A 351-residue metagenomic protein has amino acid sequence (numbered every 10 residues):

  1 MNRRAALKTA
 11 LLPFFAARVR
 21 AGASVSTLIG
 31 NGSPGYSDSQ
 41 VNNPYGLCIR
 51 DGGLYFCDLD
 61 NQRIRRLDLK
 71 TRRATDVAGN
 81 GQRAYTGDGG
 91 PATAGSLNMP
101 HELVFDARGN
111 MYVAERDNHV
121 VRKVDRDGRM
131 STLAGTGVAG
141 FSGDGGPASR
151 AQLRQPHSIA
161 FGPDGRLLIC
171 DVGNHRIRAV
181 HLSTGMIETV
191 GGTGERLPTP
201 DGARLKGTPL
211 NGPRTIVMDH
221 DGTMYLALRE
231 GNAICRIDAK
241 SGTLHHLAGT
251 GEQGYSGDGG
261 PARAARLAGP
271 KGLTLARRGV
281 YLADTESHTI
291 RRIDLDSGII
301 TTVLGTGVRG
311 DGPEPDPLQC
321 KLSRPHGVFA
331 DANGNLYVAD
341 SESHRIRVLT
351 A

Functional and structural regions predicted by a protein language model:
M1-F14: N-terminal secretory signal peptides and thylakoid transit peptides that target proteins across membranes
G22-N43, R72-M99, R129-Q155, G185-G212 (+2 more regions): Gly/Pro-rich loop segments of beta-rich domains
I49-D51, F105-R108, F161-D164, M218-D221 (+2 more regions): Residue-level detector of Asp-centered blade-edge/turn motifs that repeat once per structural unit in beta-propeller
L54-Y55, N110-Y112, R166-L168, T223-Y225 (+2 more regions): Conserved beta-propeller blade signature
L59, R116, V172, R229 (+2 more regions): Short loop/turn segments immediately following the C-termini of beta-strands
D68-R72, D125-G128, H181-G185, D238-G242 (+2 more regions): Short loop/turn segments that connect beta-strands within beta-propeller blades
H326-A351: Blade-level signature of beta-propeller repeat domains, shared across WD40, Kelch, NHL, RCC1 and BNR/Asp-box propellers
